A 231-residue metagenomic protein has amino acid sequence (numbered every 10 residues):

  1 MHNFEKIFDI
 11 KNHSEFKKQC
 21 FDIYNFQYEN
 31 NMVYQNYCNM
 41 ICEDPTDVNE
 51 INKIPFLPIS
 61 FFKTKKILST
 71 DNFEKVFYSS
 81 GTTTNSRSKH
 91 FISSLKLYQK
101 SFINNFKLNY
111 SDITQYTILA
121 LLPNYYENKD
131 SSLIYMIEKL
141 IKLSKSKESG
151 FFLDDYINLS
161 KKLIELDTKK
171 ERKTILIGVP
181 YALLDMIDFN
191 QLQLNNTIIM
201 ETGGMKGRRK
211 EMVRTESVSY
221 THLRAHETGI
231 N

Functional and structural regions predicted by a protein language model:
M1-K6, D44-T46, K66-F73, K100-N104 (+2 more regions): Short, functional N-terminal and low-complexity linear motifs
H2-I7, K11-F26, N30-V33, Q115 (+3 more regions): Active-site glycine/GP-rich loop and adjacent strand/helix microenvironment that borders small-molecule binding pockets
H13-S14, E29-Y78, N85-F91, Y98-D112: Active-site diphosphate/adenylate-binding microenvironment
F73-T83, Y125-E138: Short, compositionally biased "basic patch" segments
S79, T221-T228: Conserved small/polar residues in nucleotide/adenosyl-binding loops
I92-N104, L108, L119-Y126, Y135-I141: Long, hydrophobic, well-ordered secondary-structure blocks that form the structural core and pocket-lining surfaces
N231: Gly/Pro- and small hydrophobic-enriched strand-loop and loop-to-helix capping segments that sit at the rims
